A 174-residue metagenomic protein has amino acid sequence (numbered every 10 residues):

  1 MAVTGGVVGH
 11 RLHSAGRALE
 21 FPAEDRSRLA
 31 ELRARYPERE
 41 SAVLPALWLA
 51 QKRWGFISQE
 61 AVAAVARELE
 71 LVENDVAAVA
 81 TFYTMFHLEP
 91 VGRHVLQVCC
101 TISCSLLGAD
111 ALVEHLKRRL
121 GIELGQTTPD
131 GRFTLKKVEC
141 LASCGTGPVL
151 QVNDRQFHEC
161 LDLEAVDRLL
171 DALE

Functional and structural regions predicted by a protein language model:
M1-E174: Signature of N-terminal electron-transfer/Fe-S-associated modules in redox systems
